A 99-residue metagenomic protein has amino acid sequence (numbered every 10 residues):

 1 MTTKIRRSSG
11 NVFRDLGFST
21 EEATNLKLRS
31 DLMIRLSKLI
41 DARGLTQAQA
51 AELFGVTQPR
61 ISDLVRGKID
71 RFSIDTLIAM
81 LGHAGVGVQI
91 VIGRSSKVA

Functional and structural regions predicted by a protein language model:
M1-I34, S95-A99: N-terminal flexible/basic segments that precede or flank functional cores
L28, L32, T57-R60, S73-L77: Amphipathic alpha-helical interface surfaces
I40-A42: Short amphipathic helical patch at the helix-1/turn junction of helix-turn-helix
G44-S62: Short alpha-helical DNA-recognition segment
V65, I92: DNA major-groove recognition helix of helix-turn-helix
I74-V91: DNA major-groove recognition helix of helix-turn-helix/homeodomain DNA-binding modules
